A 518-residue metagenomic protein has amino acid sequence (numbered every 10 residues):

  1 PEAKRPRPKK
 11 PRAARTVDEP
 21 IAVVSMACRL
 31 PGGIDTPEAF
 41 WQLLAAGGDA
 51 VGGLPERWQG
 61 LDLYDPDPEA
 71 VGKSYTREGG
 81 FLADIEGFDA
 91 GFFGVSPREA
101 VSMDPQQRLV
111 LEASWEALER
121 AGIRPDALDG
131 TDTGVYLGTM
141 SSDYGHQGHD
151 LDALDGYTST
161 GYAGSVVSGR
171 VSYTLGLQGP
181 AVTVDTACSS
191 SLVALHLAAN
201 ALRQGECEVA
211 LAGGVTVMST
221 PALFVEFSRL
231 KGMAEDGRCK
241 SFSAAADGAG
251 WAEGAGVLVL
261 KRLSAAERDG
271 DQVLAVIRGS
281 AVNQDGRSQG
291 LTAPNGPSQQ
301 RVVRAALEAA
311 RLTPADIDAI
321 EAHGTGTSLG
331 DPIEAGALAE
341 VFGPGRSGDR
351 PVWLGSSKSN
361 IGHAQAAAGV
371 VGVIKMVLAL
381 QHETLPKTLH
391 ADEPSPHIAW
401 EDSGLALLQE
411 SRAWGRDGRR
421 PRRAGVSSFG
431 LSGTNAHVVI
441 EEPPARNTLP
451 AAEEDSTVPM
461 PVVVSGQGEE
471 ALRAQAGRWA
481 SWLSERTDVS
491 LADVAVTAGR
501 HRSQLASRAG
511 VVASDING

Functional and structural regions predicted by a protein language model:
K4-D455, P461, A474, S481 (+2 more regions): Condensing-enzyme catalytic core of the thiolase-fold
P461-V464, R508-V512: Short cationic amphipathic helices and targeting signals
L483-T497: A short N-terminal helical cap/helix-turn-helix that marks the beginning of AMP-binding/adenylate-forming
